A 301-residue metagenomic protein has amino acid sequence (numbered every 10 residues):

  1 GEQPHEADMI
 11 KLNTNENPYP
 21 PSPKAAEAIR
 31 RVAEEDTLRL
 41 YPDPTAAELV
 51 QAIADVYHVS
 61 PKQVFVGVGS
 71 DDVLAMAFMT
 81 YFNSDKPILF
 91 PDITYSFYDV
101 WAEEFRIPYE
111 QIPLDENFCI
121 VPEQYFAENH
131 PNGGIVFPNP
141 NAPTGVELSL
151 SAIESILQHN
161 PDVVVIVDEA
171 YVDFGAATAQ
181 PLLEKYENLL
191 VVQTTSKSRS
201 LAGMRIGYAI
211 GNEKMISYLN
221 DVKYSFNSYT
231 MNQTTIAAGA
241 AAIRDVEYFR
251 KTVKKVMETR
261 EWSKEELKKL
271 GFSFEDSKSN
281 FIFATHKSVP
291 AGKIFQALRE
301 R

Functional and structural regions predicted by a protein language model:
G1-L40, P131: N-terminal "arm"/small-domain region of PLP-dependent enzymes with the aminotransferase-like
N13, G211, F283-V289, R301: Conserved PLP-binding active-site segment of the aspartate aminotransferase-like
P20-S22, N188-K268, F272-E275: PLP-dependent aminotransferase class I/II
A47-P87: Phosphate-binding glycine-rich loop
T80-F137: PLP-dependent aminotransferase-like
E116-D173: Active-site phosphate-binding strand-loop segment of PLP-dependent enzymes
M257, K269-A297: Conserved PLP-binding catalytic core of the aspartate aminotransferase-like
